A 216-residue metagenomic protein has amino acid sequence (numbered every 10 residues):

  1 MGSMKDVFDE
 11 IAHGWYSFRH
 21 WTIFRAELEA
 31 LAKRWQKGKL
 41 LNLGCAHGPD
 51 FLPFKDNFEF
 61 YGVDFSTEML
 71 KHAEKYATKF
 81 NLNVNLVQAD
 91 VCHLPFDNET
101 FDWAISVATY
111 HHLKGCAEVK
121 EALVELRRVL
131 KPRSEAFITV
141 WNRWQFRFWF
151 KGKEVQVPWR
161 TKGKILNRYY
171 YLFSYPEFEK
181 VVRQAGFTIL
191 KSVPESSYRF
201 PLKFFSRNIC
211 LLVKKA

Functional and structural regions predicted by a protein language model:
M1-K37, L41, A46-H93, A117 (+2 more regions): Class I (Rossmann-like) S-adenosyl-L-methionine-dependent methyltransferase catalytic domain, capturing the SAM-binding
G14, H112, V129: Short alpha-helical functional segments enriched in proximate histidine and acidic residues
T67, N98, H111, G115: Active-site acidic-Proline motif in GNAT/NAT acetyltransferases
K75-T78, D102, S106: Short, amphipathic alpha-helix enriched in basic
C92-A104: A short acidic, Gly/Pro-enriched loop at the edge of an enzyme's catalytic core that lines a small-molecule cofactor
W103-A117: A short SAM/SAH-binding and catalytic strip from SAM-dependent methyltransferases
K120-P132: A short glycine-rich, Lys/Arg-flanked "PGG" loop and its adjoining helix->strand segment in the class I
